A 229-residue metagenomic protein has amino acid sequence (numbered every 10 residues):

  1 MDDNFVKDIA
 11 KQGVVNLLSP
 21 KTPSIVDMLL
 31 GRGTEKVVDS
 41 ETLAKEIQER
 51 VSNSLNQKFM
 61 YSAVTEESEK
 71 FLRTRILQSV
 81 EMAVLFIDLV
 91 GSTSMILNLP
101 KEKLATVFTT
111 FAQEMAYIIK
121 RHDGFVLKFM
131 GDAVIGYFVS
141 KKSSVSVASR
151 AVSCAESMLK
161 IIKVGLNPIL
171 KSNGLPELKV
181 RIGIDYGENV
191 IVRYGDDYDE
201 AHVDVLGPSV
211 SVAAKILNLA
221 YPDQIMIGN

Functional and structural regions predicted by a protein language model:
M1-N4, Q12: Non-catalytic regulatory/interaction regions at protein termini and inter-domain linkers
G13-Q113, Y117-H122: Juxtacatalytic helix/coil linker segments that couple regulatory or sensory modules to the catalytic cores
V84, R181-G183, Q224: A residue-level structural signature of the nucleotidyltransferase/glycosyltransferase Rossmann-like core
H122-V147, L166-L206: Catalytic core of nucleotidyl cyclases, primarily class III adenylyl/guanylyl cyclases
A148, M158: Serine endopeptidase catalytic core focused on the charge-relay Asp
I161-G165: Flexible ATP-lid and adjacent glycine-rich G1/G2 motifs of the Bergerat
D185, P208-G228: Catalytic/regulatory signature loops of cyclic-dinucleotide turnover enzymes and related class III nucleotidyl cyclases
